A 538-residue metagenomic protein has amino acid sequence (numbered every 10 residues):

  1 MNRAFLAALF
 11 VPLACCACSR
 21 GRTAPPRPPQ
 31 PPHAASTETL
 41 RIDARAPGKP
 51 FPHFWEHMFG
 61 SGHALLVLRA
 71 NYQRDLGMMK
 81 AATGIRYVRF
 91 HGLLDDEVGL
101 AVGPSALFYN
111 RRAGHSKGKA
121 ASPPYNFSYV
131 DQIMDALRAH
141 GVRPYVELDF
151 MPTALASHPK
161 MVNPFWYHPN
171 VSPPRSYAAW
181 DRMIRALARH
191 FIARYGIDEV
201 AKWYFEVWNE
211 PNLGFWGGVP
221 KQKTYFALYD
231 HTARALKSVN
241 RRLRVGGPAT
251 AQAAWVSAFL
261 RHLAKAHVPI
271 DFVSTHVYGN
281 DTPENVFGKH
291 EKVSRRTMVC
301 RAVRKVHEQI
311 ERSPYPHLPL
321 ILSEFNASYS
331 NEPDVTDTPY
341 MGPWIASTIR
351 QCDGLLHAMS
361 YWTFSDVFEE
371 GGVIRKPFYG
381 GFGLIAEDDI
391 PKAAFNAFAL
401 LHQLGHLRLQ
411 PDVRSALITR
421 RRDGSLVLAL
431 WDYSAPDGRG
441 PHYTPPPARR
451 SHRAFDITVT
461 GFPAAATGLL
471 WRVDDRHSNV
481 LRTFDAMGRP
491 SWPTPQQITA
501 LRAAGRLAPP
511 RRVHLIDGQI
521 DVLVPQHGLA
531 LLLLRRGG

Functional and structural regions predicted by a protein language model:
M1-A4: Positively charged n-region of N-terminal signal peptides that target proteins for export
A7-C16: Bacterial N-terminal signal peptides
C18-R86, Q526: Mature N-terminal, pre-catalytic/accessory segment of carbohydrate-active enzymes
M58, L137, L187, F205 (+10 more regions): Conserved, mostly hydrophobic/aromatic
T83-S294, K305, P316: Substrate-binding cleft and catalytic face of glycoside hydrolase catalytic domains, especially the flexible beta-alpha
L322-A448: Aromatic/acidic polysaccharide-binding cleft in carbohydrate-active enzymes
R414-A486, Q526-L533, G537: Carbohydrate-binding surface patches
S491-G538: C-terminal beta-strand-rich structural cap/linker in extracellular carbohydrate-active enzymes
